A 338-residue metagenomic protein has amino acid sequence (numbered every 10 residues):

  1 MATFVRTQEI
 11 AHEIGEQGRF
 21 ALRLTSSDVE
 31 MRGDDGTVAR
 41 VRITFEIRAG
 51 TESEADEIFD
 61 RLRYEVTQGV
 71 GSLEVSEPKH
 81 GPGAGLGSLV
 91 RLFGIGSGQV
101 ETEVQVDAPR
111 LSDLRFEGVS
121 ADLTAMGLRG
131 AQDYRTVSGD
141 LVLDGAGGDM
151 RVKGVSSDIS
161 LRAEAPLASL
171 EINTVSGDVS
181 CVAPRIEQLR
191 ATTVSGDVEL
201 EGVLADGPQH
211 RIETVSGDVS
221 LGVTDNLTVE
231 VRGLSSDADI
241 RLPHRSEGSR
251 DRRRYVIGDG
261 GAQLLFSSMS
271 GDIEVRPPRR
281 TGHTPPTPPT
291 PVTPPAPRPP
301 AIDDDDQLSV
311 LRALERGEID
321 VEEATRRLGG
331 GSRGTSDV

Functional and structural regions predicted by a protein language model:
M1-V338: Intrinsically disordered, low-complexity terminal regions
